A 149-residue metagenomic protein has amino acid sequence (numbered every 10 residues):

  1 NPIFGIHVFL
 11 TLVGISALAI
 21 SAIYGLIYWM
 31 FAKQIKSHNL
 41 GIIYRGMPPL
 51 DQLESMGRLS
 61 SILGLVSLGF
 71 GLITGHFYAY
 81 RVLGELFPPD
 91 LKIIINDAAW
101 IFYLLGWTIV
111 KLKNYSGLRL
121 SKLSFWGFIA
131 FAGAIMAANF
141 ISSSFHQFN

Functional and structural regions predicted by a protein language model:
N1-G14, P48-L59, L86-I94: Short aromatic-rich membrane-water interface segments that cap or initiate transmembrane helices in multi-pass membrane
L10-Y28, A98-W107: Hydrophobic cores of alpha-helical transmembrane segments in multi-pass inner/ER membrane proteins, independent
I35-D51: Juxtamembrane inter-helical linkers in multi-pass membrane proteins
S55-V82: Alpha-helical transmembrane segments of helical membrane proteins, especially in multi-pass transport, channel
L72-A79, W100-N114: Transmembrane alpha-helical segments of integral membrane proteins
A79-L104: Short alpha-helical packing/oligomerization segments
I109-A130: Interfacial loop-to-transmembrane junctions
G133-N149: Juxtamembrane boundary at the C-terminal end of a transmembrane helix
